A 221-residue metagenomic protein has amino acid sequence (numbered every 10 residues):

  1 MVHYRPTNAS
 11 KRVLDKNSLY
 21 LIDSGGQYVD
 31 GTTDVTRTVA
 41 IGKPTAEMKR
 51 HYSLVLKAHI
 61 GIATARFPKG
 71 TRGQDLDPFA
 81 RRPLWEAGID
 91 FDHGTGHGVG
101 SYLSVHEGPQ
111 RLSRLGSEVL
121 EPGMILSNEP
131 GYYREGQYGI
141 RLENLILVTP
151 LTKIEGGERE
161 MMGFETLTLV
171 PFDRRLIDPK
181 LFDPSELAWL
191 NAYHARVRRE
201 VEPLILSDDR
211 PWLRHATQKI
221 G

Functional and structural regions predicted by a protein language model:
M1-G221: Active-site neighborhoods and metal-handling regions in enzymes and metal-associated proteins
